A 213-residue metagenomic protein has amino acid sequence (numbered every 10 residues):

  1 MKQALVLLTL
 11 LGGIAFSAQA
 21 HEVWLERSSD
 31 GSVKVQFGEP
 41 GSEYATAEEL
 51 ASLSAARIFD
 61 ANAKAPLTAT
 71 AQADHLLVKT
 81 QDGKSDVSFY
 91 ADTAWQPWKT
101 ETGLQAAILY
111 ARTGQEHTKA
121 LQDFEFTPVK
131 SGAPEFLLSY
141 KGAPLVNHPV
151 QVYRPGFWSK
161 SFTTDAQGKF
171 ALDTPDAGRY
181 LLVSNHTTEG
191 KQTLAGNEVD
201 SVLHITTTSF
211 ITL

Functional and structural regions predicted by a protein language model:
A4-I14: Sec-dependent N-terminal signal peptides
I14-E22: Sec/Tat signal peptide C-region and signal peptidase I cleavage site
H21-S32, T100-P134, G156, N197-L213: Beta-strand-rich domain onsets/edges
S28-D60: N-terminal targeting signals for Sec/Tat export/insertion, comprising classic cleavable signal peptides
P40-E48, V129-L145: Structural motif
S54-A65, H148-F162: Short amphipathic beta-strand segments in non-cytosolic proteins
Q72-L76, T164-G178: Glycine-centered loop-to-beta-strand initiation motif
Q81-G103, R179-T187: Short, aromatic- and glycine-rich surface loops/edge beta-strands on solvent-exposed regions
